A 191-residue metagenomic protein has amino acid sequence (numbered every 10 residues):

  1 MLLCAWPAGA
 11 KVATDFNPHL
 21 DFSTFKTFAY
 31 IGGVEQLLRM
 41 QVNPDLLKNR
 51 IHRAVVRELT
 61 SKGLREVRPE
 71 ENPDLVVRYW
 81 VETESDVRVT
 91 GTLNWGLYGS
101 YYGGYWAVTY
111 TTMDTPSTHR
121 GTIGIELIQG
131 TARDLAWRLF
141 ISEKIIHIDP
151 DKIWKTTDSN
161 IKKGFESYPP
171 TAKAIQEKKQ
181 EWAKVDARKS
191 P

Functional and structural regions predicted by a protein language model:
M1-A5: Bacterial N-terminal signal peptides
W6-K62, N72, I175-P191: A structural "domain/chain start" motif
W6-L20, D114-P191: C-terminal/domain-edge helix-coil "capping" segments
S23-F25, L59, E70-V76, T118-I123 (+1 more regions): Extracytoplasmic
F28-I31, L75-W80, G124-I128, R138-F140: Soluble periplasmic/extracytoplasmic beta-strand elements of cell-envelope proteins
E35-L46, G63-R65, T111-M113, I145-D151: Second-shell loop/turn segments in exported
K62, Y79-D134: Surface-exposed short loop/turn segments
V67-V87, E181-D186: Acidic helix-start/capping segments at beta-turn-to-alpha-helix junctions
